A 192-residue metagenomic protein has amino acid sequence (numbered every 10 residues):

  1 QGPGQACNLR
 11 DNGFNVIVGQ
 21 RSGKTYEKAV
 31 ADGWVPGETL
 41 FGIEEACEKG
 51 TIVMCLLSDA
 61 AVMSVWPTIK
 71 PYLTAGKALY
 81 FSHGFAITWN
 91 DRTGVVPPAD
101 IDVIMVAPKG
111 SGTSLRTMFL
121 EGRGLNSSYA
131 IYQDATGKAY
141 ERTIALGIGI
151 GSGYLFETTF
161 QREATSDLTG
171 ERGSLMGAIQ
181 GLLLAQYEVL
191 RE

Functional and structural regions predicted by a protein language model:
Q1-G37: NAD(P)+-binding Rossmann beta1-loop-alpha1 motif at the extreme N-terminus of oxidoreductases
G4, K24, A60-S64, D134-R142 (+1 more regions): Conserved active-site and cofactor/substrate-binding residues in soluble primary-metabolism enzymes
C7-G13, E48-T51, T74, L125: Short, surface-exposed connector motifs at secondary-structure boundaries
D11, W34, I52-C55, P71-T74 (+6 more regions): Generic secondary-structure signature for well-ordered alpha-helical cores
R21-K24, V30-T88, V96-S111: Rossmann-like NAD(P)-binding element
Y80-R172: Rossmann-fold dinucleotide-binding core
T158-E192: Substrate-binding/catalytic subdomain of NAD(P)-dependent oxidoreductase enzymes
